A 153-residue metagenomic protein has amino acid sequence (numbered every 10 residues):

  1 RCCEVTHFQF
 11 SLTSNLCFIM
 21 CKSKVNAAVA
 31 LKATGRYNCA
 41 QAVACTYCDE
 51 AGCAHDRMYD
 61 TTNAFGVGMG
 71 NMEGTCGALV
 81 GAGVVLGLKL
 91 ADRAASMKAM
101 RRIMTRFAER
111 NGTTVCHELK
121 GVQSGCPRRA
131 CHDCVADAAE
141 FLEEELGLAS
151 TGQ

Functional and structural regions predicted by a protein language model:
C2-C3, C17: Cysteine-centered motifs
F10: Cationic, low-complexity basic patches in intrinsically disordered or flexible, solvent-exposed regions
I19-A33: Polybasic, low-complexity association/targeting segments
A44-N63, A108-C116: Acidic-glycine-rich active-site phosphate/pyrophosphate-binding loop
F65-V85: Glycine/serine-rich anion-binding loops at beta->alpha junctions that coordinate negatively charged ligand groups
A82-T114: Mid-chain, well-packed structural core segment of small domains
R101-Q153: C-terminal binding/interaction regions
